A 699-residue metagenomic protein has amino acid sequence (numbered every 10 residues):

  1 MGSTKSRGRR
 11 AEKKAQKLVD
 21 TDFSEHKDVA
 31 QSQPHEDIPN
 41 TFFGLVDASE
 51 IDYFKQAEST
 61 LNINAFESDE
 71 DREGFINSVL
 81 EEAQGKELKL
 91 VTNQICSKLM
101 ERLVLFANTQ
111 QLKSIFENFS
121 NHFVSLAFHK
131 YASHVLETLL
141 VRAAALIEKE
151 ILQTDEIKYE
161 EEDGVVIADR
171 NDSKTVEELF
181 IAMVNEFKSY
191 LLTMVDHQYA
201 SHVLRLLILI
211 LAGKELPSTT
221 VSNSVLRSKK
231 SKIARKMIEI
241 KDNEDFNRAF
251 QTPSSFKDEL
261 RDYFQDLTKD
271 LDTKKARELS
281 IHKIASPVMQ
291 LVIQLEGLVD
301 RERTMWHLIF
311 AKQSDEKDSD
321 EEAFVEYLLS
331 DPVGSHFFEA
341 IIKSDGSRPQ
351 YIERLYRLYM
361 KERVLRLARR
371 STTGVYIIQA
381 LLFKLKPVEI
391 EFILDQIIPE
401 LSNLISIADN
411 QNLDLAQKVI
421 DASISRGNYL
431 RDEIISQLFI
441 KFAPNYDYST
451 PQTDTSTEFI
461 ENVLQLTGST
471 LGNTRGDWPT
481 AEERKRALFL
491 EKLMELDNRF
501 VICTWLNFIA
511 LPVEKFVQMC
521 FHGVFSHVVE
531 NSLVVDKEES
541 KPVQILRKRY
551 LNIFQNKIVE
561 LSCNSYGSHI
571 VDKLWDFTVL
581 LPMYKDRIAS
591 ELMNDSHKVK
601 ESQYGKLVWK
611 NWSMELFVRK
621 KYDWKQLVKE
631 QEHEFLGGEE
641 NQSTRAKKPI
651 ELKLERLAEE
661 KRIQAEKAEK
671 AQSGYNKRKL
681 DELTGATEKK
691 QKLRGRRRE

Functional and structural regions predicted by a protein language model:
G2-E699: Eukaryotic gene-expression regulator signature that favors modular helical reader/repeat domains and their
